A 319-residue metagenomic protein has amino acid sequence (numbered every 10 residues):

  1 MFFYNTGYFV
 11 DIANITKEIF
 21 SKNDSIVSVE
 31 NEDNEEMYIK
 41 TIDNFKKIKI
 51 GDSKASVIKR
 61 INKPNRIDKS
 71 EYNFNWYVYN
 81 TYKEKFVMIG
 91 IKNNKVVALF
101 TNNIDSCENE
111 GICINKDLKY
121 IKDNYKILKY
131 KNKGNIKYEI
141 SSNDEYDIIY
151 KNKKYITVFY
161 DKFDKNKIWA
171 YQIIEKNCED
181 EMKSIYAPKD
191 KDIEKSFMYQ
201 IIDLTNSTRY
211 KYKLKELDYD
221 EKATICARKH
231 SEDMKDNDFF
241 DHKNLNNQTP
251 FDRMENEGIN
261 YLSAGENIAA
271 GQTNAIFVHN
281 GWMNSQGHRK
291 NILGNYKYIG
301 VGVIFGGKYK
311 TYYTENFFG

Functional and structural regions predicted by a protein language model:
M1-D11: Sec-dependent N-terminal signal peptides of Gram-positive bacterial secreted proteins and lipoproteins
F9-N44, K49-N93, Y120-K165, N295 (+1 more regions): A cross-family detector of function-defining hotspots
T41-K47, D105-I112, Y186-S196, Y210-D220 (+3 more regions): Second-shell loop/turn segments in exported
I67, K229-K243, L262-S263, R289-K290 (+1 more regions): Secretory-pathway/luminal and periplasmic proteins that interact with or process carbohydrate-rich
V97-F100: Short Lys/Arg-enriched alpha/beta "domain-start" segment
N103-K154, P250-G319: A well-ordered secondary-structure block
N152-Y219: Intrinsically disordered, low-complexity, Pro/Ser/Thr/Asn/Gly/Ala-rich spacer/linker segments adjacent to signal
I193-D252, N295-I299: Short, well-ordered surface patches within globular domains
